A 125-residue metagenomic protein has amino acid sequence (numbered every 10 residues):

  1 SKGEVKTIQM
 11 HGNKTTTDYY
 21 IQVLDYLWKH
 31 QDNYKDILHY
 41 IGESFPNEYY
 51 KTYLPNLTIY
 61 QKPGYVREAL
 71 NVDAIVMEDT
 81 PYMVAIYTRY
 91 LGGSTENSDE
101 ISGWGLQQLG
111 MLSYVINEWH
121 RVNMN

Functional and structural regions predicted by a protein language model:
S1-N125: Penicillin-recognizing serine hydrolase domain
